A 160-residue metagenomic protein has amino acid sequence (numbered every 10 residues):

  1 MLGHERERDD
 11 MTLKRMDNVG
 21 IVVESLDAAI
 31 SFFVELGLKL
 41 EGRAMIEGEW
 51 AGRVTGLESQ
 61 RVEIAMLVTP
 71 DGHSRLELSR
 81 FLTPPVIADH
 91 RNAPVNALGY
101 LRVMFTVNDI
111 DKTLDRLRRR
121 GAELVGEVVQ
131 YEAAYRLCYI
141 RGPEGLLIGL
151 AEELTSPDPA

Functional and structural regions predicted by a protein language model:
L2-T12, R43-M45, E63-M66, S74-L76 (+3 more regions): Vicinal oxygen chelate
L13-M16, G20-V22: Terminus-proximal functional modules
N18, Y100-R102: Eukaryotic phosphotyrosine signaling hubs
V22-H73, R119, C138: Core segments of cupin and vicinal oxygen chelate
V23-E24, F105-V107: Short beta-strand-to-loop capping motifs
L26, I110-D111: Residues at or immediately preceding the N-termini of alpha-helices
L82-P84: Short, solvent-exposed aromatic-acidic interface loops
D89, A93-A97: Non-DNA-binding regulatory cores of transcription-related proteins, predominantly C-terminal effector-binding
